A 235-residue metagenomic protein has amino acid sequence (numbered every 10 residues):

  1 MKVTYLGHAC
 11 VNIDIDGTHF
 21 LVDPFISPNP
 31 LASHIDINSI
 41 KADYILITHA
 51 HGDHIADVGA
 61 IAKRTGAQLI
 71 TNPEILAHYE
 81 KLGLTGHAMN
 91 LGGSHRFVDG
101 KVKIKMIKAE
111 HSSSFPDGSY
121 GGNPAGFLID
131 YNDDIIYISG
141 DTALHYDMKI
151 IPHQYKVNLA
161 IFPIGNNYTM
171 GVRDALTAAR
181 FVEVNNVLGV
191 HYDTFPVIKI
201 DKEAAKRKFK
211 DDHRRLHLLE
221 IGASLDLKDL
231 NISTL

Functional and structural regions predicted by a protein language model:
M1, K63-Q68, D134-I136: Short active-site oxyanion
M1-H19, I26-N29, K101-K103, A204-D212 (+2 more regions): Zn-dependent metallo-beta-lactamase
N12-H51, A56-K63, S112-G118, T142-Q154: Pre-active-site segment of Zn-dependent metallo-hydrolases
L21-D23, A42-A50, I70-P73, Y137-T142 (+3 more regions): Active-site neighborhood of phospho(di)ester-bond hydrolases with catalytic His/Asp-centered motifs
P28-N29, G52-A56, L76-Y79, G93-F97 (+5 more regions): Active-site environment of divalent metal-dependent phosphoester hydrolases
H34-S113: Active-site HxH/HxHxD metal-binding segment of metal-dependent hydrolases
Q68, E80-F97, L176, R180-L235: Binuclear metal-ion centers of metallo-dependent hydrolases, dominated by the metallo-beta-lactamase
S114-F181: Active-site-proximal loop/helix segments of hydrolase catalytic cores
